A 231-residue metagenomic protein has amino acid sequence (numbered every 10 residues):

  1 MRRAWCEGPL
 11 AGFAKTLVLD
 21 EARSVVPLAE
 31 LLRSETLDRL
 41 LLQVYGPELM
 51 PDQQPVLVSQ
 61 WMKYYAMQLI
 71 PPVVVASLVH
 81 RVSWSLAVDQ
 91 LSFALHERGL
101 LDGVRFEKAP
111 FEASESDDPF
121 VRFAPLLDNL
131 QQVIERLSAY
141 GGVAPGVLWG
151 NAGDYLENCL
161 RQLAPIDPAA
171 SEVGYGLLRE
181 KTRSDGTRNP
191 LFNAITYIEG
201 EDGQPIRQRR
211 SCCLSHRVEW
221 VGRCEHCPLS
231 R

Functional and structural regions predicted by a protein language model:
M1-Q60: Generic N-terminal leader/targeting and pre-domain segments
R3-C6, A11, R81, G142 (+1 more regions): Glycine-centered secondary-structure boundary/capping sites
E35-G203: Hydrophobic, aromatic-lined core segments that form the binding pocket/scaffold for planar heteroaromatic ligands
D202-C212: Intrinsically disordered, low-complexity C-terminal segments enriched in Ser/Thr/Pro and often containing basic Lys/Arg
R210-R231: Local cysteine-cluster metal-coordination motifs and their immediate loop/turn environment, predominantly Fe-S cluster
